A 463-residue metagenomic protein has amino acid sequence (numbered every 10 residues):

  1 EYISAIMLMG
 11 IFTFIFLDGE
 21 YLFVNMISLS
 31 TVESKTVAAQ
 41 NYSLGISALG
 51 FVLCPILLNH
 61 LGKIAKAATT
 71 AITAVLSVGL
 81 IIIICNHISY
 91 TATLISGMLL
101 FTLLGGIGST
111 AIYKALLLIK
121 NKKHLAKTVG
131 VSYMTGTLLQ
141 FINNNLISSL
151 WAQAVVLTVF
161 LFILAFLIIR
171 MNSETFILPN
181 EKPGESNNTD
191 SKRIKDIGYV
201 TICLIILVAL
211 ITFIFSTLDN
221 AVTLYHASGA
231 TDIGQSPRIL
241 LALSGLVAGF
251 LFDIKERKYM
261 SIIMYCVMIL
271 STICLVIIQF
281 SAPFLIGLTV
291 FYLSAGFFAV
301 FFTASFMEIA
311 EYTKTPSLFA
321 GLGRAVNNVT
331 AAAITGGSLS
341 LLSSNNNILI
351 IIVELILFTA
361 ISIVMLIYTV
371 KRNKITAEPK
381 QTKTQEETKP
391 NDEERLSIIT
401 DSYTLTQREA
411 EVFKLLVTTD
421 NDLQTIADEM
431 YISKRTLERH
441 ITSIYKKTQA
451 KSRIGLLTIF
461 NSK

Functional and structural regions predicted by a protein language model:
G50-A67, S244-K258, L342: Helix-to-loop junctions at the C-terminal end of transmembrane segments in multipass secondary transporters
K66-I82, Y259-C274: Structural signature of the two symmetry-related core transmembrane helices
T91-S109, P283-V300: Hydrophobic core of transmembrane alpha-helices in multi-pass small-molecule transporters, especially MFS/SLC-type
G105-K120, F297-T313: Intracellular juxtamembrane helix-capping segments at the cytosolic ends of symmetry-related transmembrane helices
A152-S173, I348-K371: Symmetry-related core transmembrane helices of the 12-TM Major Facilitator Superfamily/SLC fold
Y259-A299: C-terminal transmembrane helical hairpin of 12-TM major facilitator-type secondary transporters
T313-S343: A late C-terminal transmembrane helix in Major Facilitator Superfamily
E386-T442, K447, T458-K463: Helix-turn-helix DNA-binding segment
